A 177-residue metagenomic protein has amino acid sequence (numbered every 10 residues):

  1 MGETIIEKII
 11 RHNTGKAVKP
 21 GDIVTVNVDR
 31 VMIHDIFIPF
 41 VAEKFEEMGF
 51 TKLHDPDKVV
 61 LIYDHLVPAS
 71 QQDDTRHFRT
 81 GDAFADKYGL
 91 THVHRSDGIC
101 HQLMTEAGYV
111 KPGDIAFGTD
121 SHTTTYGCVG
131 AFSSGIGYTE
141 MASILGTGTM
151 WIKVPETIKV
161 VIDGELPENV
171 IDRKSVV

Functional and structural regions predicted by a protein language model:
M1-V177: Fe-S-dependent hydro-lyases/dehydratases of central metabolism
